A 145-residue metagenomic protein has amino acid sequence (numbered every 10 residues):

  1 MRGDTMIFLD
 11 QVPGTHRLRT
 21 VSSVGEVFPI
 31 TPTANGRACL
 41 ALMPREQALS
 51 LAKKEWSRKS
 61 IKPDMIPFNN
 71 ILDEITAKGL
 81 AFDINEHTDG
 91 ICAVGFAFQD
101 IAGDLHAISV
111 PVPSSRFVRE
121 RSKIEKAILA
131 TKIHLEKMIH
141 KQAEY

Functional and structural regions predicted by a protein language model:
M1-D4, L9-V12: Short hydrophobic alpha-helical segments used for membrane anchoring or interfacial signaling
Q11-V12, L42, V110-P113: Generic beta-structure capping elements
P13-G14, N35, S115: Residue-level signature for short turns and capping positions that connect secondary-structure elements
R17-H87: Short, solvent-exposed recognition segments
I61-H134: Extended hydrophobic
I133-Y145: Cysteine/selenocysteine-centered motifs that mediate thiol-based redox chemistry or coordinate metal-sulfur cofactors
